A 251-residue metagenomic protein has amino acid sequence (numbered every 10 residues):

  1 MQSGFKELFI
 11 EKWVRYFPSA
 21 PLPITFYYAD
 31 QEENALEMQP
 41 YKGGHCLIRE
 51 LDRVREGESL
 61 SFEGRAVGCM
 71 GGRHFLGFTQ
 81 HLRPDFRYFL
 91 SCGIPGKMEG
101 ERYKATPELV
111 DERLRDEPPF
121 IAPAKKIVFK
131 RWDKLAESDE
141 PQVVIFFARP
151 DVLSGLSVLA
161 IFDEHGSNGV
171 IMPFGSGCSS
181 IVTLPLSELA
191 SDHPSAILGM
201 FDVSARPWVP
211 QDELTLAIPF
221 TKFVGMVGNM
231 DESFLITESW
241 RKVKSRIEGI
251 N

Functional and structural regions predicted by a protein language model:
G4-N251: Acidic, serine/proline-rich low-complexity intrinsically disordered regions
